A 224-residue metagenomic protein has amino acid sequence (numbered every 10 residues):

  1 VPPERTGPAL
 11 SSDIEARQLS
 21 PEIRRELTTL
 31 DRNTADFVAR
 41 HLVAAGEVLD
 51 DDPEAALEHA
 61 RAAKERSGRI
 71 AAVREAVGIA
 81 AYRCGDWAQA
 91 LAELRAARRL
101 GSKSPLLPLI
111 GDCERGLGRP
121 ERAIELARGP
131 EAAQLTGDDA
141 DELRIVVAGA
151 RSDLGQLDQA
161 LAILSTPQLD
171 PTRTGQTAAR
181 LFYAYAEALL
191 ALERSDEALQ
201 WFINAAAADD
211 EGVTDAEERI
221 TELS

Functional and structural regions predicted by a protein language model:
T29-E65, A76, Y82: Alpha-helical segment of the N-proximal tetratricopeptide repeat
A44, A76-V77, I110, V147 (+4 more regions): Structural register within alpha-helical repeat arrays
E47-V48, A80, G111-C113, A150 (+1 more regions): Residue-level signature for tetratricopeptide repeat
L49-D51, C84, L117, L154 (+1 more regions): Structural motif corresponding to the intra-repeat A-B loop/turn of tetratricopeptide repeats
P53-E54, W87, P120, L157 (+1 more regions): TPR-repeat structural position
L100-K103, A132-A133, A162-Q168, L190-T214 (+1 more regions): TPR/TPR-like (Sel1-like) alpha-helical repeat modules
S104-P108, L135-E142, P171-A179, A207-I220: Boundary/linker segments of alpha-helical solenoid repeat arrays
